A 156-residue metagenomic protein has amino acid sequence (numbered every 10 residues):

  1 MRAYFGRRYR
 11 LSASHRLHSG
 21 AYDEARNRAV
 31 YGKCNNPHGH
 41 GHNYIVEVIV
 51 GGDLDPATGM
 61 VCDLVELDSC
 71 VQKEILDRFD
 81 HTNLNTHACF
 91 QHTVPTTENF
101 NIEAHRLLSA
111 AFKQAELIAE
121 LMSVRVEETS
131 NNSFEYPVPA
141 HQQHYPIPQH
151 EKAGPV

Functional and structural regions predicted by a protein language model:
M1-V156: Charge-rich, low-complexity N-terminal segments
